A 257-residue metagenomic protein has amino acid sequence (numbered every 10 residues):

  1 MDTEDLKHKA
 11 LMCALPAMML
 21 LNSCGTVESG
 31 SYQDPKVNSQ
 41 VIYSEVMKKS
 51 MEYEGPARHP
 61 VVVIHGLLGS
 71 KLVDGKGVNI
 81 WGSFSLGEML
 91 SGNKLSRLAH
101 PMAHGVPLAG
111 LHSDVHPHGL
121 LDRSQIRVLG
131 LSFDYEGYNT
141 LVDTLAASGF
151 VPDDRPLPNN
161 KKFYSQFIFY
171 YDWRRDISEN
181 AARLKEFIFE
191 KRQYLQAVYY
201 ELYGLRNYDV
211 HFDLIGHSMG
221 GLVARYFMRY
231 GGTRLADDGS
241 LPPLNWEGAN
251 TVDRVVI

Functional and structural regions predicted by a protein language model:
D2-L11: Bacterial N-terminal signal peptides that target proteins for export
C13-N22: Bacterial N-terminal signal peptides
C24-I215, M219-I257: N-terminal non-catalytic accessory region
